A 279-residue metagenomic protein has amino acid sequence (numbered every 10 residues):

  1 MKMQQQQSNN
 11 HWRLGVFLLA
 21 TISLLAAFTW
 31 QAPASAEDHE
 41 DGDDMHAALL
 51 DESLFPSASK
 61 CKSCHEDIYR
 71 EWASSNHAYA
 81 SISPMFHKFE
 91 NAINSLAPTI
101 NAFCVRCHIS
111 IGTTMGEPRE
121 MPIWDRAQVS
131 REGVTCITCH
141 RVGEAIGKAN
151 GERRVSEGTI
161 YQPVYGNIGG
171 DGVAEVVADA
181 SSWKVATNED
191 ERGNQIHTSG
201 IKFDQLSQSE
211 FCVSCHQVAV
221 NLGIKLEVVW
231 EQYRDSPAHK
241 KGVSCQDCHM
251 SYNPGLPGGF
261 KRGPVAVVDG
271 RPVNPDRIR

Functional and structural regions predicted by a protein language model:
M1-W12: N-terminal secretory signal peptides that target proteins for export/translocation
V16-A27: Bacterial N-terminal signal peptides
F28-E37: Signal peptide processing junction and immediate N-terminal pro/mature segment of secreted/exported proteins
E37-E52, I68-I100, E117-R279: Primarily the internal scaffold of c-type cytochrome electron-transfer domains, especially repeated/multiheme c-type
L54-P56: N-terminal mature-domain "stem" immediately C-terminal to a signal peptide or N-terminal signal-anchor/transmembrane
V105-S110, H140: Outer-membrane beta-barrel channel domains
S110-E117: Conserved, well-structured interaction surfaces
